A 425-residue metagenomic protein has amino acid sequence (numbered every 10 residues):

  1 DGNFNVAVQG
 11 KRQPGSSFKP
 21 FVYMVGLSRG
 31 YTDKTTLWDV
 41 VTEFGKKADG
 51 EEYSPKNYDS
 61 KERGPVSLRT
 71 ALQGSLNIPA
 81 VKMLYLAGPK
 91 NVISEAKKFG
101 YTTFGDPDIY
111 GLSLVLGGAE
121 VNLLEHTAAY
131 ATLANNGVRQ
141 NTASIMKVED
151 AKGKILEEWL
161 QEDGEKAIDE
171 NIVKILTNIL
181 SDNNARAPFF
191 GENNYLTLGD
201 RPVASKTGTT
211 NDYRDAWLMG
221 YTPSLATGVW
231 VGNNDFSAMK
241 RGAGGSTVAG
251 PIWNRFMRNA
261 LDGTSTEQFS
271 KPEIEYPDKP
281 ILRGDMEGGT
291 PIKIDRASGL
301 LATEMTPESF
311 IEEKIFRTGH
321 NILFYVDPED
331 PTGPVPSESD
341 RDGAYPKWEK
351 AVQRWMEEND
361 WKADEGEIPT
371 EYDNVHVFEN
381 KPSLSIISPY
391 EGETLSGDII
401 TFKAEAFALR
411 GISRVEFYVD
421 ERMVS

Functional and structural regions predicted by a protein language model:
G2-F21, K34-V40, V66, S113: Short active-site loop at a secondary-structure junction that contains or immediately precedes the catalytic residue(s)
N3-V8, Y53-P55, R63-V66, Q73-A80 (+5 more regions): Flexible glycine/proline-enriched surface loops and loop-helix/loop-strand junctions
Q13-W38, A71, A129-L133, L176 (+2 more regions): Active-site SXXK
Y31-V92, R139, E149-D182, G242: Conserved catalytic neighborhood of penicillin-recognizing serine enzymes
V41, E51, Y58, Q161 (+1 more regions): Soluble, non-transmembrane domains of envelope/secretory-pathway proteins that act on or interact with carbohydrate
A87-F104: Short, charged, amphipathic alpha-helices and their helix-cap/turn boundaries
Y101-I155, Q161-A167, P202-D212, A216-S224 (+1 more regions): Active-site-proximal helix/loop microenvironment of the serine DD-peptidase/beta-lactamase transpeptidase fold
I179-G208: Active-site Gly/Thr loop motif
